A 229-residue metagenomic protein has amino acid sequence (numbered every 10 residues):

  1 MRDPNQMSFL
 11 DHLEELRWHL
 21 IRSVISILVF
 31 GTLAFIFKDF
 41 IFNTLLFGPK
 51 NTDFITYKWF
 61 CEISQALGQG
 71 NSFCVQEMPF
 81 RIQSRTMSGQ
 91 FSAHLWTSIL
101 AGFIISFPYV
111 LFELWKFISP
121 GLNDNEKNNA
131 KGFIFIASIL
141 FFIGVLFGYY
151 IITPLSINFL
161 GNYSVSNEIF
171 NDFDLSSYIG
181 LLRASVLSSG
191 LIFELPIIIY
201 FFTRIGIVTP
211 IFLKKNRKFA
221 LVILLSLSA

Functional and structural regions predicted by a protein language model:
M1-A229: Membrane topogenic/interface segments and analogous intrinsically disordered interaction regions
